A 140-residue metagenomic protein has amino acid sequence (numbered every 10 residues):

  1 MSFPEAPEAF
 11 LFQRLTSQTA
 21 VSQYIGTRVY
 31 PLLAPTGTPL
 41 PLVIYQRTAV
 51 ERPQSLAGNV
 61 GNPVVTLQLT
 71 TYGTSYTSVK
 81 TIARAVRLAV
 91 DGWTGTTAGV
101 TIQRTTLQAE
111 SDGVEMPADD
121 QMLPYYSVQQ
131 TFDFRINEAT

Functional and structural regions predicted by a protein language model:
M1-N59, T77, T81, W93-T105: Small/polar-rich, solvent-exposed N-terminal microdomains that initiate assembly or binding
M1-S2, G73, D119-M122: Charge-dense, low-complexity intrinsically disordered segments
S22, R28, V43, T70 (+2 more regions): Intrinsically disordered, low-complexity segments enriched in small/polar residues
R52-Q54, T74, N137-T140: Short, cysteine-centered beta-strand-loop-beta hairpins and adjacent loop/turn segments enriched in charged/polar
L56-N62, D119-L123: Short, solvent-exposed beta-strand/turn "edge" segments of beta-rich domains on protein surfaces
G61-T74, V79, V86, Y125-I136: Oligomerization/assembly interface segments of phage tail-like spikes and tubes
L88-A139: Acidic-leaning, charged glycine-interspersed low-complexity segments
